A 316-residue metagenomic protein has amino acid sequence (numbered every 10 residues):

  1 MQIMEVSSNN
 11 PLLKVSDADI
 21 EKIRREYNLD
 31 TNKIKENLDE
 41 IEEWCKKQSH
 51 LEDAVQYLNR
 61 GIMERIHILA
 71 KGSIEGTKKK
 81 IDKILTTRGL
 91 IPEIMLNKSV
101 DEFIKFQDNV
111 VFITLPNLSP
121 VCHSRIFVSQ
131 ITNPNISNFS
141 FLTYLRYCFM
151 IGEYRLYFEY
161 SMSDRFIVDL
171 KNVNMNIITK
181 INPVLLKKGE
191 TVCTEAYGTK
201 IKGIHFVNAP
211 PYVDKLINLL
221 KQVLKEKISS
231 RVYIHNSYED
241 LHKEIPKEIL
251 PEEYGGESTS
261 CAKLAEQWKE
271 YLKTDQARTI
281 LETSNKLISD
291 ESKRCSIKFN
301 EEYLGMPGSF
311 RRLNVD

Functional and structural regions predicted by a protein language model:
M1-D316: Basic, amphipathic alpha-helical/coil surface patches used to engage anionic, phosphate-bearing ligands and membranes
